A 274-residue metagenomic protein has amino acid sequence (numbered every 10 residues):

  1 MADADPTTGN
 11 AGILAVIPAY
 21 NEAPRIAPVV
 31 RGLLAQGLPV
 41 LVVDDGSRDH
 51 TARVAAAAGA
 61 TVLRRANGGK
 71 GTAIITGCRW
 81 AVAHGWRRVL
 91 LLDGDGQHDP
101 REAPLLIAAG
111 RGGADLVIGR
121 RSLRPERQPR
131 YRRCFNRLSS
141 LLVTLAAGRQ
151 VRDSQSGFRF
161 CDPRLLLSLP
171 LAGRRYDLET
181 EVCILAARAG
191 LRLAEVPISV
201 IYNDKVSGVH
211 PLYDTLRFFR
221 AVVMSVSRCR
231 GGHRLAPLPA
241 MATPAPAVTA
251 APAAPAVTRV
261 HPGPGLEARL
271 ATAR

Functional and structural regions predicted by a protein language model:
M1-G9, L123, A146-G148, L171-R274: Hydrophobic helical membrane-anchoring modules
G12-I13, L33-V42, H50, A60: Short loop->beta transition adjacent to catalytic acidic/histidine clusters or analogous donor-positioning motifs
L14-P18: Short hydrophobic beta-strand elements that form part of the catalytic alpha/beta core underpinning NDP-sugar/donor
Y20-A35: Short, well-formed alpha-helical segments that are part of the catalytic scaffolds of diverse glycosyltransferases
P24-P28, D49-A58, R101: Acidic helix N-cap motif at the loop->helix transition within catalytic regions of sugar-transfer enzymes
D44-A52, G96: A conserved acidic beta->alpha catalytic loop
A66-A83, P100-Y176, N203-V223: Acceptor/aglycone-binding surface of glycosyltransferases and processive sugar-polymer synthases
W86-Q97: Short beta-strand-to-loop acidic/aromatic patch adjacent to the donor-nucleotide binding site
